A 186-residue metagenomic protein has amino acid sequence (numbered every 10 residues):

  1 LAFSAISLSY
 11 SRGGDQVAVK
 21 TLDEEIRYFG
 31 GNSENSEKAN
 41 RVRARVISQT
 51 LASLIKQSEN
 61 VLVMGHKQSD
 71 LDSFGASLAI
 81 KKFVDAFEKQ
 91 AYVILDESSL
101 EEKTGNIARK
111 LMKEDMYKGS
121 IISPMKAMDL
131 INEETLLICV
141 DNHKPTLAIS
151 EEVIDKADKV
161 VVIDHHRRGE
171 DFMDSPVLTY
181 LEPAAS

Functional and structural regions predicted by a protein language model:
A2-I6, P183-S186: Short intrinsically disordered, low-complexity coil segments enriched in acidic
F3-E25: Catalytic/regulatory signature loops of cyclic-dinucleotide turnover enzymes and related class III nucleotidyl cyclases
G31-S186: Replace "Mg2+/Mn2+-dependent" with "divalent metal-dependent
